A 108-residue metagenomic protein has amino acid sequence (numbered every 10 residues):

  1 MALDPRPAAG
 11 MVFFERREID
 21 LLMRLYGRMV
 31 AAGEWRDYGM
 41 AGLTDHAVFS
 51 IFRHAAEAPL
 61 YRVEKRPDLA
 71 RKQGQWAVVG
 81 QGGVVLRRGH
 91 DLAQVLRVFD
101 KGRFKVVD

Functional and structural regions predicted by a protein language model:
M1, G42, Q73-G74, V84: Intrinsic low-complexity, intrinsically disordered or marginally ordered coil/linker segments
M1-V48: Negatively charged, low-complexity tracts enriched in Asp/Glu with abundant Ser/Thr
A2-L3, V106-D108: Short, intrinsically disordered, low-complexity terminal/loop segments
T44-A47, H54-P59, L69: Short, charged/polar surface micro-motifs in flexible loops or helix N-caps
S50-F52, A77: Residue-level detector of beta-strand face positions
R62-G83: Short aromatic-glycine-(Arg/Gly/Cys) micro-motifs in beta-strand/loop hairpins
A77-V106: Mixed-charge, glycine-accented linear interaction segment located at domain edges/termini
